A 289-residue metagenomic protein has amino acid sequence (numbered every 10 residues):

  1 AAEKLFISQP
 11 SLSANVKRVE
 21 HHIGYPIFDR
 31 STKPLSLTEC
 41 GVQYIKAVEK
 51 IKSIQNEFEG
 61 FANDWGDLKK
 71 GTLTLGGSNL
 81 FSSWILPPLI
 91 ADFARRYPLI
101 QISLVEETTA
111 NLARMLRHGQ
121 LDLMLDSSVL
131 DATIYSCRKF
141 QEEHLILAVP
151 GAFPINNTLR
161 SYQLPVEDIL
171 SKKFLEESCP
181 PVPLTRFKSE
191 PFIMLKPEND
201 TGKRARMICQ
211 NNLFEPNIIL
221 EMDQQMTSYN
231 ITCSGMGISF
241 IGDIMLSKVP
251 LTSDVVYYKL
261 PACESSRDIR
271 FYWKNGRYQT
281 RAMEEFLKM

Functional and structural regions predicted by a protein language model:
K4, K17-P26, R96: Residue cluster at the C-terminal edge of the helix-turn-helix DNA-binding motif
Q9-P10, G60, G66-R114, V129 (+1 more regions): N-terminal winged-helix
E20-E39, E59: A short LG(V/I)-centered, amphipathic sequence patch enriched for acidic residue(s) preceding the LG motif
H22-I23, Y44-G66, F286: Alpha-helical linker/hinge and terminal dimerization helices associated with HTH transcriptional regulators
I85, D243-M245, D254-M289: A late-sequence structural motif
L89-D92, A110-V166, M236, V256-Y258: Short beta-strand-centered segments that line the small-molecule binding cleft or hinge of alpha/beta clamshell
T108, L112, R117-Q120, S127 (+1 more regions): Hydrophobic hinge/microswitch elements
I155-N157, Y162-N212, Q279-T280, L287: Secondary-structure junction motif
